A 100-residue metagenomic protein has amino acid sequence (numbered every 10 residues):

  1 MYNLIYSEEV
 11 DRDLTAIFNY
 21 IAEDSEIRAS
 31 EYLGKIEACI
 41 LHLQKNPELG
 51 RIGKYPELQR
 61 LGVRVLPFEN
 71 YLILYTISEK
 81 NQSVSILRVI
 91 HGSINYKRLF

Functional and structural regions predicted by a protein language model:
M1-Q59: Basic, Lys/Arg-enriched alpha-helical interface segments
L49-K80: Basic/aromatic recognition patch in beta-strand/loop cores that engages polyanionic ligands
F68, L72-F100: Enriched for short, Lys/Arg-rich terminal
